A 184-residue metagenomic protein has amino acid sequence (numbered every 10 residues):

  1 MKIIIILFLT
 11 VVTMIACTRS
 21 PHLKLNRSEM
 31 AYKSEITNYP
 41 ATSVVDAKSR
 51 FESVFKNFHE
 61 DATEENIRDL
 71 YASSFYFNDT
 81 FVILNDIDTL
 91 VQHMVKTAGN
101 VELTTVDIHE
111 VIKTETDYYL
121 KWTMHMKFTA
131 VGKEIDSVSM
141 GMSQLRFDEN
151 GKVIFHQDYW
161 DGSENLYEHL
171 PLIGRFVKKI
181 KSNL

Functional and structural regions predicted by a protein language model:
M1-R27: Bacterial Sec-dependent N-terminal signal peptides
C17-E65, D69: Short, low-complexity N-terminal intrinsically disordered segments enriched in polar/charged residues
T18-I36, G99-T105, E110-L184: A beta-strand edge to alpha-helix "cap/lid" segment located at domain peripheries
D46, R50, T89, S137: Soluble or luminal CAZymes and related metallo-dependent hydrolases
E64-E115: A solvent-exposed, acidic/Ser-Thr-rich amphipathic alpha-helical stretch
